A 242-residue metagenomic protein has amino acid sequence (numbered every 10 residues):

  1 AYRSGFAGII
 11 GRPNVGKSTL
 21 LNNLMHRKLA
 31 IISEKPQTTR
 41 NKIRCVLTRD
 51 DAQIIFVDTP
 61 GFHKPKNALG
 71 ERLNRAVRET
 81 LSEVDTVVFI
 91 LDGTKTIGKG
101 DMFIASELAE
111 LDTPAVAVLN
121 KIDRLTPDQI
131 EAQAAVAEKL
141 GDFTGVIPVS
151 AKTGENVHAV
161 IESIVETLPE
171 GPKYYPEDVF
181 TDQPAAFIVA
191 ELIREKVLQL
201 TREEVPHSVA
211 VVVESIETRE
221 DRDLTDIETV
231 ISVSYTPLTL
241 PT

Functional and structural regions predicted by a protein language model:
A1-K66: Conserved G1/Walker A P-loop phosphate-binding module
R27, V46-D50, P65, T80-V87 (+5 more regions): Conserved, well-folded catalytic cores of nucleic-acid-processing and energy-transducing macromolecular machines
P36-T38, P60-H63, G93-I97, I122-L125 (+3 more regions): Conserved nucleotide-binding/hydrolysis micro-motifs of P-loop NTPases
K42-V46, R72-T80: Conserved alpha-helical scaffold flanking the Walker A/P-loop in AAA+ ATPase domains
R75-F143: Conserved C-terminal guanine-recognition region of P-loop GTPase G domains, centered on the G4
R124-F180: Canonical P-loop GTPase G-domain recognition
N156-T218, E228-S232: C-terminal end of P-loop GTPase domains and the immediately downstream helical coupling element
T236-T242: Conserved small/polar residues in nucleotide/adenosyl-binding loops
